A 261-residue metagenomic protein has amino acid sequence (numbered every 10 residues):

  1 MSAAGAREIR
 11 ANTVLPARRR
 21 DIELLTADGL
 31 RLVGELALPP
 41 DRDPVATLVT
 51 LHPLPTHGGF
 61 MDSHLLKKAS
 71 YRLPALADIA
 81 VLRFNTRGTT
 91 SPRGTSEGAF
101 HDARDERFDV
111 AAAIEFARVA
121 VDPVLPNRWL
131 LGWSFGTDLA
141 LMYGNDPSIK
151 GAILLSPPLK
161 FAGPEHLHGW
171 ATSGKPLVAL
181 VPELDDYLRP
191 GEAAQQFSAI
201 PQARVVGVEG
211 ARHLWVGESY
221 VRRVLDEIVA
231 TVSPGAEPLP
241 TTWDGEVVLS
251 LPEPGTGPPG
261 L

Functional and structural regions predicted by a protein language model:
M1-T26, L30-P40, F135, L239-P258: An N-terminal hydrophobic leader/cap segment in hydrolases
E23-L25, L30-L38, P44-D122: Serine-hydrolase catalytic machinery in alpha/beta-hydrolase-like enzymes
L131-A140: Gly/Ala-rich beta-loop-alpha elbow adjacent to hydrolase catalytic centers
K160-F161, E183-L188, H213-L214: Acidic catalytic loop of the alpha/beta-hydrolase fold
E165-L167, L188-S198, Y220: Short alpha-helix in the alpha/beta-hydrolase fold that links the catalytic acid
S173-G174, V178-V181, D185: Short beta-strand/loop motif that positions the catalytic acidic residue of the alpha/beta-hydrolase fold
S198-L214: Catalytic histidine neighborhood in serine/cysteine hydrolases with alpha/beta-hydrolase-type architecture
A211-R223: Catalytic histidine-centered segment of alpha/beta-hydrolase-like enzymes
